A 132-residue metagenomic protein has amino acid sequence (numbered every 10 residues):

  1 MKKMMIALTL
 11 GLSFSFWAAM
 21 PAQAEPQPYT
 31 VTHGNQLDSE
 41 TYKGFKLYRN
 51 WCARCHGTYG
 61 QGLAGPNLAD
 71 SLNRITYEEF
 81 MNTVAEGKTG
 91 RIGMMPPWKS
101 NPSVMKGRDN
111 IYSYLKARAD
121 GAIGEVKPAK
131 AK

Functional and structural regions predicted by a protein language model:
M1-M4: Positively charged n-region of N-terminal signal peptides that target proteins for export
A7-F16: Bacterial N-terminal signal peptides
M20-L47, A131-K132: Electrostatic cytochrome c docking/interface patches
A24-E25, R49-C52, N67: Short low-complexity stretches enriched in small and charged residues
G34-T41, Y59-E86, M94-P97: Gly/Gly-Pro-rich "capping" loops immediately C-terminal to redox-active cysteine motifs in periplasmic/lumenal
Y42, E78, M105-D109: Residues in well-ordered alpha-helical elements
G44, Y48-T58, F80, V84 (+2 more regions): The canonical Cys-X-X-Cys-His
L63-A69, K88-K132: Axial heme c-ligation environment in periplasmic c-type cytochrome domains
